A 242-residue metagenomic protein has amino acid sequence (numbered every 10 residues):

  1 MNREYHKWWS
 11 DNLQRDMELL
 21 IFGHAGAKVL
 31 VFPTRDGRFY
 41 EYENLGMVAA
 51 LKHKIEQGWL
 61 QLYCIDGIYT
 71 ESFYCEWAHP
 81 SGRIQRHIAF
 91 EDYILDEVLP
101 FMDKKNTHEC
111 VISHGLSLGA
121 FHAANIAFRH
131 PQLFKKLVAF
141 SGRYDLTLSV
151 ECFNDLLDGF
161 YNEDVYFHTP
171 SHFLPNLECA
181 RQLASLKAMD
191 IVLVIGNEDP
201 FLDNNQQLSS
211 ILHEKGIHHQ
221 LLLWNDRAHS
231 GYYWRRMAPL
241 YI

Functional and structural regions predicted by a protein language model:
M1-I242: Non-catalytic cap/lid and distal C-terminal segments of serine-dependent acyl enzymes
